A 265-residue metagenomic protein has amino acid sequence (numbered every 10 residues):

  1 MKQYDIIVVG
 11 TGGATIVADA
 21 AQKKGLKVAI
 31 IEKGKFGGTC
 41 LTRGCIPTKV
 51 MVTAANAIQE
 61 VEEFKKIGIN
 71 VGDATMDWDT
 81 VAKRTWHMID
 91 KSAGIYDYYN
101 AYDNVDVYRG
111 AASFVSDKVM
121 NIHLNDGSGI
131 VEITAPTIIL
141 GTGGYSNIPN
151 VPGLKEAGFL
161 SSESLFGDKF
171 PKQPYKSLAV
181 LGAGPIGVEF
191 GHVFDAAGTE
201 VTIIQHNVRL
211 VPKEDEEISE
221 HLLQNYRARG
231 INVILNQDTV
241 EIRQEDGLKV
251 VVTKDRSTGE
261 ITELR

Functional and structural regions predicted by a protein language model:
K2-Y4, D19-L26, I31-Y175, N207-V211 (+3 more regions): Glycine-rich flavin
Q3-I30, G187-A196: N-terminal Rossmann-like FAD-binding beta1-loop-alpha1 element of flavoenzymes
V9-G10, I31, L140, L181-G182: Conserved N-terminal Rossmann-fold NAD(P)-binding element of oxidoreductases
G12-T15, T39-C40, I46, Y145-S146 (+2 more regions): Gly/Ser/Thr-rich beta-alpha loop segments that engage phosphate groups in nucleotides
D79, I203-N207, I234-N236: Short beta-strands and strand-loop turn motifs
S162, E200, L235: Rossmann-fold dehydrogenase core element
F170-E214: Rossmann-like NAD(P)H-binding beta-loop-alpha module
